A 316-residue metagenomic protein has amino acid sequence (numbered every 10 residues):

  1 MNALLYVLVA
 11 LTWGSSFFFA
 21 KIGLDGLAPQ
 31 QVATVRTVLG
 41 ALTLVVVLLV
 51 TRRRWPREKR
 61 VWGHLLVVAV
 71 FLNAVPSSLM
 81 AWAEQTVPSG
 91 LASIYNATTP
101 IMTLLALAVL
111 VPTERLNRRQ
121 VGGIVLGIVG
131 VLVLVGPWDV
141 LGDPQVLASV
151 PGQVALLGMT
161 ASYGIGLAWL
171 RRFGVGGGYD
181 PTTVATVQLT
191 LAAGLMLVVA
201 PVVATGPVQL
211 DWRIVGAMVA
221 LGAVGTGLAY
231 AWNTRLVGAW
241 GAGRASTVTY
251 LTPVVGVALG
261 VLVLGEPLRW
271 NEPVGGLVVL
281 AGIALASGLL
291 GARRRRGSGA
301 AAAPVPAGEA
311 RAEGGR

Functional and structural regions predicted by a protein language model:
M1-L8, A41-V68, T113-G122, D139-P151 (+5 more regions): Membrane-interface interhelical linkers
T12-A20, V45-N96, V129-V133, G222-W240: Specific transmembrane alpha-helical segments of multi-pass solute transporters/efflux pumps, especially DMT/EamA
G23, V32, R36, A83 (+7 more regions): Hydrophobic/aromatic residues within transmembrane alpha-helices of multi-pass small-molecule transporters
G26-V75, P100-L107, S162-G166, A185-A204 (+2 more regions): Transmembrane alpha-helices of multi-pass small-molecule transport proteins
Q31, R36-V38, R213-I214, Y250-R316: C-terminal-most transmembrane helix of multi-pass membrane proteins
V35, N73, L91-T98, W169-A193 (+1 more regions): Helix-helix packing/entry segments at the starts of transmembrane helices
L44, L66, L105-A106, R119-D139 (+5 more regions): Hydrophobic transmembrane alpha-helices of multi-pass small-molecule transport proteins
T51, W55, P100-V125, V254-V274: C-terminal transmembrane-helix exit sites in multi-pass transporters
